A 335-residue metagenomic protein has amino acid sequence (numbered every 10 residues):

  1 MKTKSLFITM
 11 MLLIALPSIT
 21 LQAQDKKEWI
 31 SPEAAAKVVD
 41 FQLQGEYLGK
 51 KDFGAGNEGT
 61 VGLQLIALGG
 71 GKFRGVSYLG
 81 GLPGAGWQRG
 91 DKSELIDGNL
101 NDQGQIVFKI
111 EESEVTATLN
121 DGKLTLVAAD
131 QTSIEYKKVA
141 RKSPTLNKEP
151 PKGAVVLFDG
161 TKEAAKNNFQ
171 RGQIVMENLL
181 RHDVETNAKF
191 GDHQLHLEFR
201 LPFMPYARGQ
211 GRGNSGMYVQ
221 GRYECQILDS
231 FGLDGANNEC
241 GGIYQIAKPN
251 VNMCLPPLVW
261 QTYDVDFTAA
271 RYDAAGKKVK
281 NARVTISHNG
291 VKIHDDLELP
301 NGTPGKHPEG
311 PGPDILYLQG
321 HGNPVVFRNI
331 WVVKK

Functional and structural regions predicted by a protein language model:
M1-M10: Bacterial N-terminal signal peptides that target proteins for export
K4-S5, S18, A207, Y272: Short secondary-structure capping/junction motifs at helix and strand boundaries
T9-S18: Bacterial N-terminal signal peptides
I19-A23: Sec/Tat signal peptide C-region and signal peptidase I cleavage site
Q24-S31, G59, L68-K72, V76-K335: Carbohydrate-interacting regions of secretory-pathway proteins
D25-Q44: Short N-terminal segments immediately surrounding and downstream of signal-peptide cleavage
D40-E46, F53-G62: Mature N-terminal, pre-catalytic/accessory segment of carbohydrate-active enzymes
